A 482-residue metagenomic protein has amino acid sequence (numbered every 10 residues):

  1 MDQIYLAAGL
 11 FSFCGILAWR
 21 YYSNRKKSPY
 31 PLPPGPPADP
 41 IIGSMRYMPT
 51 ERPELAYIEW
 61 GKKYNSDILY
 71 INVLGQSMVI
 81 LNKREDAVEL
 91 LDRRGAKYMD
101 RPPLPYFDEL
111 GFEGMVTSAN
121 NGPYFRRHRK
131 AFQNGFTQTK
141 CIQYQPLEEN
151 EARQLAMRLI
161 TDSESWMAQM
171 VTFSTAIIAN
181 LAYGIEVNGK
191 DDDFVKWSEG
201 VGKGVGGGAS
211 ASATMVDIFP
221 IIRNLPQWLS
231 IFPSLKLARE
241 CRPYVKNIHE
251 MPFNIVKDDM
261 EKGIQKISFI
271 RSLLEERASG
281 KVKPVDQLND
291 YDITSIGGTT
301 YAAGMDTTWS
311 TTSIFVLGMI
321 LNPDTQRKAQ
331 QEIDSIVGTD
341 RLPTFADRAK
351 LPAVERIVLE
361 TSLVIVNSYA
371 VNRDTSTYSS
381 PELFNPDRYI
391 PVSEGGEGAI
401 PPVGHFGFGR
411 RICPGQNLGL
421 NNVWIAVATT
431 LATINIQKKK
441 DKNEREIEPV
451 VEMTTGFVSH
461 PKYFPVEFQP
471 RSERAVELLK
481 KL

Functional and structural regions predicted by a protein language model:
M1-I4, L10-F13, S459-L482: C-terminal helix/juxtamembrane-tail motif
D2-L110, E149-Q154, L237, Y244 (+1 more regions): N-terminal membrane-proximal hinge/A-helix region immediately C-terminal to the signal-anchor transmembrane segment
M45-N65, N247, P323-Q326, S335-E360 (+1 more regions): Conserved cytochrome P450 K-helix E-x-x-R motif and the immediately C-terminal K′/meander segment
M99, P323-Q326, Q416-P461, Q469: Cytochrome P450 heme-binding "Cys pocket" and the immediately downstream C-terminal segment
R101-L110, I142-T312: Cytochrome P450 heme-thiolate monooxygenase catalytic core
G298, A303, A346, P391-V423 (+1 more regions): Cytochrome P450 heme-thiolate "Cys pocket" and heme-binding signature region
T307-M319, A426: Short, small-residue alpha-helix embedded
V366-E394: Conserved cytochrome P450 K-helix/beta-meander segment immediately N-terminal to the heme-binding cysteine loop
